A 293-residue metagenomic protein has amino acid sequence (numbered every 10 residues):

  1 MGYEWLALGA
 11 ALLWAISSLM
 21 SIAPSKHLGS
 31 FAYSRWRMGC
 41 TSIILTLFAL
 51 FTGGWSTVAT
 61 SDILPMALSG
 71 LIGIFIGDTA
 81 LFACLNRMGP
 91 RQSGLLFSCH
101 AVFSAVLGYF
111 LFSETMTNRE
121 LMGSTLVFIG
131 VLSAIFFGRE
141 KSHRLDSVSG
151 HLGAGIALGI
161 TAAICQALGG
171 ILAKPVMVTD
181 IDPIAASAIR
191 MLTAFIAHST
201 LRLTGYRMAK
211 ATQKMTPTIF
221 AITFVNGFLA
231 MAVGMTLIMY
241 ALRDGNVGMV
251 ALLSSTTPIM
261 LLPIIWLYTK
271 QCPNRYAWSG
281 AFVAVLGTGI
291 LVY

Functional and structural regions predicted by a protein language model:
M1-L8, L12-I16, M20-A32, W36-L68 (+7 more regions): Membrane-interface interhelical linkers
G9, W36-R37, L96-C99, N118-M122 (+3 more regions): Hydrophobic core positions of alpha-helical segments in small-molecule transporters and transporter systems
A15, L19, T46, L71-F75 (+8 more regions): Hydrophobic/small/kink-forming positions within alpha-helical transmembrane segments of polytopic membrane proteins
Y33-S34, S93, A186: Juxtamembrane helix-start motifs in multi-pass secondary transporters
C40-L45, L96-F110, T125, T193-A197 (+2 more regions): Alpha-helical transmembrane segments of compact multi-pass small-molecule transporters, enriched in specific families
L45, L107-F112, R119-R139, S255 (+1 more regions): Hydrophobic transmembrane alpha-helices of multi-pass small-molecule transport proteins
S69, M116-F128, D182-T193: Alpha-helical transmembrane segments
H151-V178, I184: Selected transmembrane alpha-helices and immediately adjacent juxtamembrane segments of polytopic inner-membrane
